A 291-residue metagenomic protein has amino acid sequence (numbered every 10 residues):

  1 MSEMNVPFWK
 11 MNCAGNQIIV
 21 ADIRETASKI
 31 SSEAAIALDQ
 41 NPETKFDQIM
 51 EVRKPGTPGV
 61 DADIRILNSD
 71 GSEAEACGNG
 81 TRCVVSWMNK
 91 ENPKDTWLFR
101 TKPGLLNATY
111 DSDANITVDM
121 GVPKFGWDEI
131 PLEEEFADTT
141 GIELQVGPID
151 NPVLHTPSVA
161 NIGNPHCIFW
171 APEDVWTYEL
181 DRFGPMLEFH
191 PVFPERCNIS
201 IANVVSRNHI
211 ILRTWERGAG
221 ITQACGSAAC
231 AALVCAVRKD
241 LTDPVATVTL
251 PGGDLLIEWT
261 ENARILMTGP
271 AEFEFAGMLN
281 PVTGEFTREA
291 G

Functional and structural regions predicted by a protein language model:
M1-D113, N151, C167-G291: A glycine-rich beta-to-alpha transition motif near the start of alpha/beta enzyme domains, typified by
V118: Phosphate/adenylate-binding glycine loop and adjacent helical scaffold
G121: Segments forming oxygen-rich coordination pockets for charged ligands
K124-G126: Ligand-binding beta-strand-loop-alpha-helix segment within the catalytic cores of soluble metabolic enzymes
L132-F136: Surface-exposed beta-loop interaction hotspot
T140-W176: Internal active-site segments that recognize and position negatively charged phosphoryl groups and nucleotide moieties
